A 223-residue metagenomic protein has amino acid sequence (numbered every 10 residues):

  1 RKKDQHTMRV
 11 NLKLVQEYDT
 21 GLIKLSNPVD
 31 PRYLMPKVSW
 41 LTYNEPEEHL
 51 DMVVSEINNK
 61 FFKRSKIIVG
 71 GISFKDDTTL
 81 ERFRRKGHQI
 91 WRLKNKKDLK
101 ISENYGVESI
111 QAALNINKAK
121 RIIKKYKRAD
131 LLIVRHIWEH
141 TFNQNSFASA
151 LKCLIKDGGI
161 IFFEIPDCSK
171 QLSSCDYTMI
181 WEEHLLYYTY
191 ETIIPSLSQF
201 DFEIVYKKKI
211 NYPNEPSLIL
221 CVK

Functional and structural regions predicted by a protein language model:
R1-P46, K208-Y212, I219-C221: N-terminal juxtadomain amphipathic helix that follows a signal peptide/anchor or precedes a small N-terminal auxiliary
S55-R64, I123-Y126: Glycine-rich helix-loop-beta junction characteristic of Rossmann-like nucleotide cofactor-binding loops
R64-D76: Conserved class I S-adenosyl-L-methionine
K75-K120: Class I SAM-dependent methyltransferase SAM/SAH-binding core
L132-I133: A conserved beta-strand element that flanks and buttresses the S-adenosyl-L-methionine
N145-F162: A short glycine-rich, Lys/Arg-flanked "PGG" loop and its adjoining helix->strand segment in the class I
F163-L186, Y190-T192: Short, glycine-/aromatic-enriched active-site segment of Class I SAM-dependent methyltransferases
Y190-K207: A SAM-dependent methyltransferase catalytic signature shared across enzymes that methylate proteins
